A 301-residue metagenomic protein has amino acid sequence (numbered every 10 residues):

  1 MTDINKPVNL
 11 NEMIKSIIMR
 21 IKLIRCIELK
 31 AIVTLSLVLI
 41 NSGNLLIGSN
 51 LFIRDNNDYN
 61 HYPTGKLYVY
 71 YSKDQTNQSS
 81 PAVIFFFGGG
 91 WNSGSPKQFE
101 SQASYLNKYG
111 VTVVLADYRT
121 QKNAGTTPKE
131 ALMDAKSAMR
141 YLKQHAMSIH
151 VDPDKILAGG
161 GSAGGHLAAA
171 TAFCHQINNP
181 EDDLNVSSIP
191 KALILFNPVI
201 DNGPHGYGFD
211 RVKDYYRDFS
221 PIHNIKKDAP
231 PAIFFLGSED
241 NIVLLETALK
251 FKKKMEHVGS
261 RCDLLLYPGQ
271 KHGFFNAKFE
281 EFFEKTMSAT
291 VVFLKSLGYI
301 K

Functional and structural regions predicted by a protein language model:
S49-T76: N-terminal cap/lid segment of alpha/beta-hydrolase-fold proteins
S79-G88: Short beta-strand element of the alpha/beta-hydrolase
K97-L115: Short amphipathic alpha-helix adjacent to the substrate-entry channel of hydrolases
T127-M147: Alpha/beta-hydrolase active-site loop
R140-Y207, Y216, P221: Primarily recognizes the serine-hydrolase "nucleophile elbow" in alpha/beta-hydrolase and SGNH/GDSL folds
F234-L236, D240: Short beta-strand/loop motif that positions the catalytic acidic residue of the alpha/beta-hydrolase fold
I242-T247: Conserved alpha/beta-hydrolase "acid-adjacent" motif
L249, H257-K301: C-terminal catalytic histidine-bearing segment of alpha/beta-hydrolase fold enzymes
